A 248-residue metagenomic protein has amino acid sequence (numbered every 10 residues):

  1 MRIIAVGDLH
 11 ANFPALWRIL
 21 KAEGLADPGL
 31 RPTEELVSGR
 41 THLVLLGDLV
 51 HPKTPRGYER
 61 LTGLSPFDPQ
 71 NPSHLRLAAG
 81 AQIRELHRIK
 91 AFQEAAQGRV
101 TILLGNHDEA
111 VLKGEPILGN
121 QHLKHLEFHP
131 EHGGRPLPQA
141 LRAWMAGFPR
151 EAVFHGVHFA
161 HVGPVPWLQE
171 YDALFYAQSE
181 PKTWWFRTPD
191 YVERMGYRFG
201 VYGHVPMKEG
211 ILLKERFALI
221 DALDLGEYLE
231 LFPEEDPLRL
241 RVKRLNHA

Functional and structural regions predicted by a protein language model:
M1-I4, H42: Extreme N-terminal starter segment of soluble prokaryotic enzymes
G7-A15, V50-K53: Short acidic, Gly/Ser-rich segments with clustered Asp/Glu that frequently serve as metal-coordination loops in enzyme
D8, L43, D48, I89 (+3 more regions): Divalent metal-coordination and catalytic microenvironments
A22-E23: Short recognition patches in nucleic-acid-associated and regulatory proteins
A26-D48: Active-site metal-binding motif and surrounding structural segment of the metallo-beta-lactamase
G39-R40, L49-H155, V165, F186: Active-site neighborhood of divalent metal-dependent phosphoester bond hydrolases
P116-A218, A222-E227, F232-R241: Acidic, His/Gly-enriched loop-helix segments that form or flank divalent-metal centers in metallo-dependent hydrolases
V242-A248: Short, solvent-exposed aromatic-acidic interface loops
